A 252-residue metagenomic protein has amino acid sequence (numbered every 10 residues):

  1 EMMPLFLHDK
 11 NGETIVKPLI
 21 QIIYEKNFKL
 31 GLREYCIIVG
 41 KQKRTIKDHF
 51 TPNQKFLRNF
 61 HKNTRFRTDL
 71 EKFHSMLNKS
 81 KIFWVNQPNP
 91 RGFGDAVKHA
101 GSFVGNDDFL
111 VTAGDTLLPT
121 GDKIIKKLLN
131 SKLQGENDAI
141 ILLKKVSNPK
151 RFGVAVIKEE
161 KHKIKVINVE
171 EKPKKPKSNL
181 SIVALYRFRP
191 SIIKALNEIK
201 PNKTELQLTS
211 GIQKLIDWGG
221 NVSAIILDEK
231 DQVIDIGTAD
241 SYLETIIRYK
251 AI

Functional and structural regions predicted by a protein language model:
E1-T68, K123-I124: N-terminal glycine-rich phosphate-binding loop and ensuing alpha1 helix
M2, A155-K158, A224: A structural signal for short hydrophobic beta-strand segments in well-ordered beta-sheet cores
L19-I23, D95-H99, G211: Well-ordered alpha-helical segments embedded in enzymatic catalytic cores
K29, S102, K214-D217: Solvent-exposed polar/charged
K43-I46, L117-P119, Q232-V233: Short, active-site-adjacent cap segments at secondary-structure transitions
F56-F60, F66-F152, I157-E159, K194-I199: Conserved beta-loop-beta/alpha segment of the NTase-like Rossmann-fold superfamily that binds/positions NTPs
L129, L133, K161-I252: Catalytic-core segments of class I nucleotidyltransferases/pyrophosphorylases that form NMP-activated intermediates
